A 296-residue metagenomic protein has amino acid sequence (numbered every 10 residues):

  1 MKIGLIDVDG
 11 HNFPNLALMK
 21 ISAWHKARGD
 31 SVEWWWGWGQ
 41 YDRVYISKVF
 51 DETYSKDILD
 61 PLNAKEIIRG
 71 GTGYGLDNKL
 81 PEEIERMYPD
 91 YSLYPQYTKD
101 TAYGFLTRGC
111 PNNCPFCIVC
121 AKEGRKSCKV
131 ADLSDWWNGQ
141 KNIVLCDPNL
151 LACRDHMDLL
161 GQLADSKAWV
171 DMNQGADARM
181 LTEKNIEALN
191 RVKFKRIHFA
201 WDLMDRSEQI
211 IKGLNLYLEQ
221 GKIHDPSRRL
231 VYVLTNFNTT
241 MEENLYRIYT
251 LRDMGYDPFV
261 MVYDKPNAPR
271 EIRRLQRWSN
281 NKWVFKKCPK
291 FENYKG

Functional and structural regions predicted by a protein language model:
M1-K2, R69-T107, P111-N142: N-terminal [4Fe-4S]-dependent radical SAM core
M1-R69, Y74-L76: A short, structured N-terminal alpha-helical element that caps or precedes a catalytic domain
L5-G10, Y45-V49, V119-G213, P226-F237 (+1 more regions): Core AdoMet radical
N15, D42-V44, K56, L76-E83 (+3 more regions): Short, charged, surface-exposed secondary-structure boundary motifs
N15-L18, S55-I58, H156-M157, T182-E183 (+2 more regions): Conserved strand-to-helix beginnings and helix N-cap segments that scaffold or border functional pockets
K26, A164, Y249-R252: Anion (oxyanion) recognition and catalysis
G29, Q40-D42, A64-K65, D100-A102 (+3 more regions): Short, well-ordered alpha-helix to beta-strand connector turns
R191, R196-H198, D205-G296: A structural motif corresponding to the C-terminal lobe/cap of the Radical SAM core domain
